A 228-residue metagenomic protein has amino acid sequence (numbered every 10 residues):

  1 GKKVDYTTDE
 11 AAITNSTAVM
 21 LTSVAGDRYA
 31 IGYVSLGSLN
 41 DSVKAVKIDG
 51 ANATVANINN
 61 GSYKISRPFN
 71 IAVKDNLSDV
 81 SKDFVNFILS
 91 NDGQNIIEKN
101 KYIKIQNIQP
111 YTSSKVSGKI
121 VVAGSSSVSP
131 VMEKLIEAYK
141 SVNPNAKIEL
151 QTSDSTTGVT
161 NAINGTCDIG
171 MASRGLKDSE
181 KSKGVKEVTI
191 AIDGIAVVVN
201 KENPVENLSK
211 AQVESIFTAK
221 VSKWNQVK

Functional and structural regions predicted by a protein language model:
G1-K228: Exported/periplasmic ABC-transporter solute-binding proteins
